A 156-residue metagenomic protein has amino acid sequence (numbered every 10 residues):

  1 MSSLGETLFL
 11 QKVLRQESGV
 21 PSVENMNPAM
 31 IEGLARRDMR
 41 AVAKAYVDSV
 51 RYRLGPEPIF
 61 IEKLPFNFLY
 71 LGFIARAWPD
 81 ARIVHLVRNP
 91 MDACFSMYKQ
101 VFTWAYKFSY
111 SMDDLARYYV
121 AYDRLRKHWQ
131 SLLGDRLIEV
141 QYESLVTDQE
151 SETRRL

Functional and structural regions predicted by a protein language model:
M1: Glycine-rich phosphate-binding P-loop
L4, L8-A35, V47, R51-R155: PAPS-dependent sulfotransferase catalytic domain
D38: Catalytic cores of large soluble enzymes that bind and process phosphate-bearing ligands
